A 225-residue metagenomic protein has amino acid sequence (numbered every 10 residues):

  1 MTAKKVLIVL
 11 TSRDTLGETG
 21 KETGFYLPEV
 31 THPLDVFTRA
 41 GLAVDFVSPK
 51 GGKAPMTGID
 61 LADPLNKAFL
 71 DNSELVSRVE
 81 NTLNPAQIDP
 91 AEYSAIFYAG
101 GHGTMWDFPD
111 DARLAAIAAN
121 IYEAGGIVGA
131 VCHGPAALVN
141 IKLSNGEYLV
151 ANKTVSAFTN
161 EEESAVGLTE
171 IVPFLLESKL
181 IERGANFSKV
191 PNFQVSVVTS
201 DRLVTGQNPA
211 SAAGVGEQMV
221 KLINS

Functional and structural regions predicted by a protein language model:
M1-A124, A136-S225: Extended, subdomain-level signal for the structured scaffold at the beginning of enzyme domains
V128-G129: Conserved, well-structured core segments that form or line functional sites
C132: Catalytic, metal-anchored helix/loop core of enzyme active sites in primary metabolism
